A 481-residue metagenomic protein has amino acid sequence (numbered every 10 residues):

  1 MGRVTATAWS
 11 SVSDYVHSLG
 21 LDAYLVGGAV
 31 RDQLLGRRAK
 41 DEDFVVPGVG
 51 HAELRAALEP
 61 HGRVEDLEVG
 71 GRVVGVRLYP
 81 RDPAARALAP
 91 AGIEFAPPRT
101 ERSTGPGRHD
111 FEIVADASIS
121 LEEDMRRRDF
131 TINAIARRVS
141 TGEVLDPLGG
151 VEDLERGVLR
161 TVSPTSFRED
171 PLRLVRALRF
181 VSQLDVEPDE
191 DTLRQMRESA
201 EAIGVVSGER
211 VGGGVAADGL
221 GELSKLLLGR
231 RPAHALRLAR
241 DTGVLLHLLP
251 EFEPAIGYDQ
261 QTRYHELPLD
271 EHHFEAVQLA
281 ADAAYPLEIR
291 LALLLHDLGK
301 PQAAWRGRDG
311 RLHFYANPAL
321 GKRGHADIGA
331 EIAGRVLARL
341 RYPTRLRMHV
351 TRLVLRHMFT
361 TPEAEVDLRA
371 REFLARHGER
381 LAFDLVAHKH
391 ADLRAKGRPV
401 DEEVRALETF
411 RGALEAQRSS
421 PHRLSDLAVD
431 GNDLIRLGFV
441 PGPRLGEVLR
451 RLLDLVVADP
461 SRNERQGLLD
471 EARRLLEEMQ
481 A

Functional and structural regions predicted by a protein language model:
M1-A481: Catalytic cores of the polymerase beta-like nucleotidyltransferase superfamily and closely associated nucleotide
